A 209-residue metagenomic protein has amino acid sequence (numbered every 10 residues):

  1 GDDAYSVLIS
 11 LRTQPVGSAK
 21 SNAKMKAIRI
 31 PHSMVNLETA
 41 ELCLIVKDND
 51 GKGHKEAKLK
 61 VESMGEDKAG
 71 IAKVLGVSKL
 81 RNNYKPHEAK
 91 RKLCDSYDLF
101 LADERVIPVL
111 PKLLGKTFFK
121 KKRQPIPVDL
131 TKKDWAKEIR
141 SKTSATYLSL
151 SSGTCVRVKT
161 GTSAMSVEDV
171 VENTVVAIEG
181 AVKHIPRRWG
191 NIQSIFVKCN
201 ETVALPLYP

Functional and structural regions predicted by a protein language model:
G1-C43, K47-P209: Phospho-regulatory, Ser/Thr- and acidic-rich intrinsically disordered linkers and terminal tails that flank modular
